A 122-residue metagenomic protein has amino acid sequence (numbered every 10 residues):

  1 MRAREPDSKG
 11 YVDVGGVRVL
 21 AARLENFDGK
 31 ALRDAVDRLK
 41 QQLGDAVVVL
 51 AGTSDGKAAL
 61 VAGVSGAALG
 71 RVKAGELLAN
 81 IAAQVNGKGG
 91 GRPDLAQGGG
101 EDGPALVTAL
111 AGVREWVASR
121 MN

Functional and structural regions predicted by a protein language model:
M1-D13: Long, charged amphipathic helices and adjacent flexible linkers at domain junctions
D13, V17-N122: Glycine-rich, acidic loop segments that terminate in or are immediately followed by a histidine
